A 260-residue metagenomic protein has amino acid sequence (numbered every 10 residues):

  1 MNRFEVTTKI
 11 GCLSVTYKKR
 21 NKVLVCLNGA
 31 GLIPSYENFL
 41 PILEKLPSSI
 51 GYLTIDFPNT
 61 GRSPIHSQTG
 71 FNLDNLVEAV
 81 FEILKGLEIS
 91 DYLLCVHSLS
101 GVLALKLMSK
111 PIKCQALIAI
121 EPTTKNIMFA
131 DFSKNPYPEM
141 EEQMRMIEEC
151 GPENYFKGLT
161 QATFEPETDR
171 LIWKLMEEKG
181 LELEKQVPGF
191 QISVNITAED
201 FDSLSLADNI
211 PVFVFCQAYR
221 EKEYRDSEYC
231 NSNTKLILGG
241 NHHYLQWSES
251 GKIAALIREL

Functional and structural regions predicted by a protein language model:
M1-C12: N-terminal cap/lid segment of alpha/beta-hydrolase-fold proteins
I10-R62: Conserved HGGG/HGGXW glycine-rich cap/lid loop of the alpha/beta-hydrolase fold
T54-L93: Active-site loop/oxyanion-hole signature of alpha/beta-hydrolase fold enzymes
L94-V96, I120: Short beta-strand immediately N-terminal to the catalytic nucleophile in serine-hydrolase-like folds
V96-S100, A104: Gly/Ala-rich beta-loop-alpha elbow adjacent to hydrolase catalytic centers
L117-C150: Flexible "cap/lid" loop of the alpha/beta hydrolase fold
L175-G240: Conserved serine/cysteine hydrolase catalytic core
N241-S250: Catalytic histidine-centered segment of alpha/beta-hydrolase-like enzymes
